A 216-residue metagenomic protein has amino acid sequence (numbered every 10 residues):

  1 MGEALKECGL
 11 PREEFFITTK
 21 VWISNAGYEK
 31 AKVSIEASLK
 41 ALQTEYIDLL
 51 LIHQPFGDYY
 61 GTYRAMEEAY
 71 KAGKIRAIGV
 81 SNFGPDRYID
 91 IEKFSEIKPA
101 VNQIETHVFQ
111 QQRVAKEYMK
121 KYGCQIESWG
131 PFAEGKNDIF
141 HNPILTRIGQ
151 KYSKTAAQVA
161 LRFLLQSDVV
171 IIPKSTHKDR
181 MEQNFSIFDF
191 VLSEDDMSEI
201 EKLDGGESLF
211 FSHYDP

Functional and structural regions predicted by a protein language model:
G2-E14, E36-Q43, E68-Y70, E92-S95 (+1 more regions): Acidic (Asp/Glu)-rich catalytic clusters
L5, V21, T106-V108: Short, well-ordered turn and helix-capping elements at secondary-structure junctions
R12-N25, D48-P55, N82: A short, structured active-site edge motif that brings together acidic residues
E14, T44-I47, I75, P99: Local beta-strand N-terminus motif with an aromatic residue
I17, K32-V33, N142-P143: A generic alpha-helix surface/boundary motif
A26-Q43, G61, D86-I89, Q110-Q111: Short, acidic/polar
Q54-P216: Beta/alpha (TIM)-barrel catalytic core signal, keyed to glycine-rich beta->alpha loops juxtaposed to Asp/Glu that bind
